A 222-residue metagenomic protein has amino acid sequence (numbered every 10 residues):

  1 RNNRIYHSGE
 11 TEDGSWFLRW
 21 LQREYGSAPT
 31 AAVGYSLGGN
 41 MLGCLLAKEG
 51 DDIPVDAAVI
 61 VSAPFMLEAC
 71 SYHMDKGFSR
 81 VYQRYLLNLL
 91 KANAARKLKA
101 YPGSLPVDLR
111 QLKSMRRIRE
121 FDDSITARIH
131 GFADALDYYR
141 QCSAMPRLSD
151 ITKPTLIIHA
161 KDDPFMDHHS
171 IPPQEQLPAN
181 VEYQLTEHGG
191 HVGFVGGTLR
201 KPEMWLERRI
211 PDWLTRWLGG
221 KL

Functional and structural regions predicted by a protein language model:
R1-A31: Catalytic nucleophile-loop/oxyanion-hole region of alpha/beta-hydrolase and closely related hydrolase-like folds
S15, G43-A47, P211: Short, hydrophobic alpha-helix immediately C-terminal to the catalytic nucleophile
R23-I129: Alpha/beta-hydrolase-fold enzymes
S124-R147: Active-site nucleophile elbow and catalytic-triad environment of alpha/beta-hydrolase enzymes
M145, K161-P164, H188-G190: Acidic beta-to-alpha connecting loop that harbors the catalytic carboxylate
I151, I157-H159, D163: Short beta-strand/loop motif that positions the catalytic acidic residue of the alpha/beta-hydrolase fold
K161-E182: Conserved loop-alpha-helix segment in the C-terminal half of the alpha/beta-hydrolase fold that carries the catalytic
E187-L222: Catalytic active-site module of serine/aspartate enzymes centered on a nucleophile-bearing elbow/loop
